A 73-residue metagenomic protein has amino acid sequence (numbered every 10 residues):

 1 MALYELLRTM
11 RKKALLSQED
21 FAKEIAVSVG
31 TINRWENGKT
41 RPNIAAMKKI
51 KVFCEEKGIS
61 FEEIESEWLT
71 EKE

Functional and structural regions predicted by a protein language model:
M1-K13, K48-K51, F61-E62: A short, Lys/Arg-rich alpha-helix, primarily the initiator
L6, T31-R34, A46: Residue-level recognition of specific faces of alpha-helices
R8, K12, A26, N37-K39: Residue-level detection of the helix-turn-helix DNA-binding "recognition helix"
L15-R34: Short alpha-helical DNA-recognition segment
K39-V52: Short, basic-rich loop-to-helix N-cap that marks the start of a DNA-contacting helix
I44-A45, S60-E73: Short, charged recognition helix plus adjacent turn of helix-turn-helix-like nucleic-acid-binding domains
